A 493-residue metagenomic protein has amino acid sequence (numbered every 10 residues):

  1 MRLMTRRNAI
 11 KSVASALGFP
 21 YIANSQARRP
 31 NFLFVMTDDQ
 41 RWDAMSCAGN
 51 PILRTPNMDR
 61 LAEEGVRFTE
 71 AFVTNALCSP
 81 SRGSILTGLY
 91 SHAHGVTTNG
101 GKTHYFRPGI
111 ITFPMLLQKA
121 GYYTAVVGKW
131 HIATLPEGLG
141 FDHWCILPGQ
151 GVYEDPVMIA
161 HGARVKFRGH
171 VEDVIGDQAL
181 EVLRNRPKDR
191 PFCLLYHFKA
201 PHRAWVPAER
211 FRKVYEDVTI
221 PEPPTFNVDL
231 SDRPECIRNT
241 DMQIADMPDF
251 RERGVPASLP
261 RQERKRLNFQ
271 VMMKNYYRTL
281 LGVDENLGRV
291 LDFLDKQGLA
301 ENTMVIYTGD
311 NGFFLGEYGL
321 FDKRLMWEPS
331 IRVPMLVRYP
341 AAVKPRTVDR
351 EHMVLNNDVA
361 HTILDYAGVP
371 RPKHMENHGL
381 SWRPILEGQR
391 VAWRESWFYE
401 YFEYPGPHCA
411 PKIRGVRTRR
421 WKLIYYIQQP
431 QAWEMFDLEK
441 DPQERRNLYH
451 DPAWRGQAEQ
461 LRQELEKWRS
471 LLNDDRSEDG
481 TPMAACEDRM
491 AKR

Functional and structural regions predicted by a protein language model:
R2-I427, Q431-W433, P442-S470, R476-R493: Formylglycine-dependent sulfatase
